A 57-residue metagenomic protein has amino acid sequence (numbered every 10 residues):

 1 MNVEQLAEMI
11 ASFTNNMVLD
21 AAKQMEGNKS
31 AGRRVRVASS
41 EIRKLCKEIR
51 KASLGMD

Functional and structural regions predicted by a protein language model:
M1-D20: N-terminal acidic leader/helix
E4, M56-D57: Membrane-interface helix-loop junctions in multi-pass transporters/channels
E8, G32-V37: Short, charged, amphipathic alpha-helical segments
T14, V18-A21, S39, R43-C46 (+1 more regions): A structural signal for well-ordered alpha-helices, especially hydrophobic packing surfaces of coiled-coils
M25-R33: Short, surface-exposed loop/turn segments at secondary-structure junctions
